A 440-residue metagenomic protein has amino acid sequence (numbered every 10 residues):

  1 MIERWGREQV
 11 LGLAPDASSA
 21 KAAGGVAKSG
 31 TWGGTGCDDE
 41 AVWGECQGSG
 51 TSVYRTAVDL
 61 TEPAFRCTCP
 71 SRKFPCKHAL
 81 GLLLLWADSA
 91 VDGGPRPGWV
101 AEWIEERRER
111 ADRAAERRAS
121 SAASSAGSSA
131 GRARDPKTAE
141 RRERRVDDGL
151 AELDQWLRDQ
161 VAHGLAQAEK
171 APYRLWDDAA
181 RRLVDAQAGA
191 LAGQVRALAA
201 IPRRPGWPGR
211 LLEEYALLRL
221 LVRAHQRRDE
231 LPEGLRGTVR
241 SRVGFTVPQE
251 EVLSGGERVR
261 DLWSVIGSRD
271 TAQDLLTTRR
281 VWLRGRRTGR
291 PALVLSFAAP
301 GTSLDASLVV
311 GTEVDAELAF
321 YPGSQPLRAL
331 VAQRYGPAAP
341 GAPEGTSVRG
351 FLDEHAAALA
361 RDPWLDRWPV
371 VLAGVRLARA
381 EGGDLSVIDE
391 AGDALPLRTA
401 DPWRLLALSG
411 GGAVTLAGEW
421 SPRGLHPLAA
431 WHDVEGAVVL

Functional and structural regions predicted by a protein language model:
M1-L440: Long, low-complexity, compositionally biased intrinsically disordered regions
